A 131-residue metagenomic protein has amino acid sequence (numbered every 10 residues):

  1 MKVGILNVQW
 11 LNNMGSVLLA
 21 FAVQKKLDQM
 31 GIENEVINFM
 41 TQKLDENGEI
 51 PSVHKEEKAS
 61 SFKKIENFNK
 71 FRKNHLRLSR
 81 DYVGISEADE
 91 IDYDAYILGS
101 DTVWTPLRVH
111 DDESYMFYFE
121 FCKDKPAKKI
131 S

Functional and structural regions predicted by a protein language model:
I5-M14, L18-S131: Aromatic- and Gly/Pro-rich donor/ligand-binding loops that form nucleotide- or phosphate-bearing donor binding pockets
